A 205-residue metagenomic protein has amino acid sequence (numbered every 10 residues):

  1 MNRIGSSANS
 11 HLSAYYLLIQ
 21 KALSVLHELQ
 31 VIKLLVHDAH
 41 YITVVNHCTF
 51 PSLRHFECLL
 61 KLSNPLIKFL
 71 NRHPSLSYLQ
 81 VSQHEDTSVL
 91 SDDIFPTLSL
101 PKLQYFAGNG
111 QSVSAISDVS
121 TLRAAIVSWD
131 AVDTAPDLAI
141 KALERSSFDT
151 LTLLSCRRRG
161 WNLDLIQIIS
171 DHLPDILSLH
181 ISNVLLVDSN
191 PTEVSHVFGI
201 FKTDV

Functional and structural regions predicted by a protein language model:
M1-V205: Leucine-rich repeat
